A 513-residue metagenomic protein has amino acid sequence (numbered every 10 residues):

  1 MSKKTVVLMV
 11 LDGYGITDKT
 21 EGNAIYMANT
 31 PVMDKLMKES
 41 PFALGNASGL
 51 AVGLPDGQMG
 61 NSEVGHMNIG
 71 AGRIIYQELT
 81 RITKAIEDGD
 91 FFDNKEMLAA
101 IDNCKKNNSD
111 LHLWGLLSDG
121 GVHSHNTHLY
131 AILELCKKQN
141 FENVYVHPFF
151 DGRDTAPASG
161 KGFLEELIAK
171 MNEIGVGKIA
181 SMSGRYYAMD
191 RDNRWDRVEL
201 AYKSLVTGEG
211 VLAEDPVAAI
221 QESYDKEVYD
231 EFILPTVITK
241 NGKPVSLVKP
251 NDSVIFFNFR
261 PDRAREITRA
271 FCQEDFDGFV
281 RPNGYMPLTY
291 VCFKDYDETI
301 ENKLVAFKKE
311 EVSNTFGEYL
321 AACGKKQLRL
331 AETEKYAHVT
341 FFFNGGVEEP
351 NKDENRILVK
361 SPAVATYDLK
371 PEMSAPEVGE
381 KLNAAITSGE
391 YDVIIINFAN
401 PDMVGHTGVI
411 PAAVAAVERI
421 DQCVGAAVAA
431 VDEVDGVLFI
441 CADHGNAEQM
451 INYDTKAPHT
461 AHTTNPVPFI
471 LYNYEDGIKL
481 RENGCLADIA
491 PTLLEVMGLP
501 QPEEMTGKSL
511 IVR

Functional and structural regions predicted by a protein language model:
M1-R513: Feature captures the catalytic ectodomains and active-site-proximal regions of enzymes that hydrolyze or transfer
